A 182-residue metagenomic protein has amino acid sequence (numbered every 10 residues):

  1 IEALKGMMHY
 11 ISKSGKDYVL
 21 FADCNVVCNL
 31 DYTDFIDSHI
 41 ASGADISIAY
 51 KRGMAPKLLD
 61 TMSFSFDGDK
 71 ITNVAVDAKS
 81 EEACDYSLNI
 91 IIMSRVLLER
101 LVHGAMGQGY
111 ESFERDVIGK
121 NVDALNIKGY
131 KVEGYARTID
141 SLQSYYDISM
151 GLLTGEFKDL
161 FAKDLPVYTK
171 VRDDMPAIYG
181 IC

Functional and structural regions predicted by a protein language model:
I1-G15: Short phosphate-binding loop-to-helix
G6-Y10, S38, R52, K120: A generic secondary-structure signal
V19: Short aromatic/hydrophobic "clamp" motif used to bind/position activated sugar donors
A22-D23: Active-site acidic Asp-centered loop
V27-E99: Conserved core of the sugar-phosphate nucleotidyltransferase
M54, V96, G104-C182: Left-handed beta-helix
